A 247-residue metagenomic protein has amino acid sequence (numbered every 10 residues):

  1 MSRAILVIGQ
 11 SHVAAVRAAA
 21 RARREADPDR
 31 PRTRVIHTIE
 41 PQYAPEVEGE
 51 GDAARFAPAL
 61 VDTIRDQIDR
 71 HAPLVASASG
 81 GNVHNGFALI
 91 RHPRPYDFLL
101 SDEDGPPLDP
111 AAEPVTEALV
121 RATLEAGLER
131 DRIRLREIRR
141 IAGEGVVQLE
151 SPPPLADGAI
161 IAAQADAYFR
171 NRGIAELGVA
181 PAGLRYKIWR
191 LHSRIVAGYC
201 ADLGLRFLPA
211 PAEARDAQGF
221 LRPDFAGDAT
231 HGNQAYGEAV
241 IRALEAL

Functional and structural regions predicted by a protein language model:
M1-L6, R17-A26, I133-E144, E245-L247: Non-catalytic N-terminal targeting/anchoring module and adjacent flexible stem/linker that precedes the structured
R3-A22, A26, A44, D52-A53 (+1 more regions): Catalytic nucleophile-elbow at a beta strand-turn-alpha helix junction centered on a G-D-S/GDSL motif, marking
I5, V35, F207-P209: Conserved beta-strand scaffold positions in the cores of enzyme catalytic domains, especially in NTP/NDP-utilizing
S11, A212-A214, Q234: Conformational gate/switch positions in structured elements
R21-A72: Glycine/small-residue-rich interface belts in oligomeric ring/scaffold proteins and their assembly partners
P58-R65, L128-R132, R136, E238 (+1 more regions): Amphipathic, non-transmembrane alpha-helical secondary structure
D69-P223: Alpha-helical cap/lid subdomain in secreted, periplasmic, or secretory-pathway luminal O-acyl-processing enzymes
P223-L247: Histidine-centered active-site loop/cap adjacent to the catalytic His in serine esterases/O-acetyl transfer systems
